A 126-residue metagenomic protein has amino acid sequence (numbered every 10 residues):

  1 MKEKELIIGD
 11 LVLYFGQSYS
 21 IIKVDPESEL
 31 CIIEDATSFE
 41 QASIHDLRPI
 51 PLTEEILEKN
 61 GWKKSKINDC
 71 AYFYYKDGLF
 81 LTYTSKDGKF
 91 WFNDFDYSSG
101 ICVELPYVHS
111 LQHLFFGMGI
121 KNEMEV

Functional and structural regions predicted by a protein language model:
M1-E3: Short alpha-helix capping/helix-loop boundary micro-motifs
G9-L11, L52-F80: Amphipathic alpha-helical oligomerization segments
L11, Q17-C31: Short beta-strand-centered aromatic/proline hotspots
Y19, F80-L81, E123: Short, isolated positions in well-ordered beta-strands
S28-L30, E34-Q41, K66-P106: Acidic, low-complexity, intrinsically disordered interaction modules
S38-K64, I101-G119, V126: Intrinsically disordered, low-complexity, charged/polar segments
